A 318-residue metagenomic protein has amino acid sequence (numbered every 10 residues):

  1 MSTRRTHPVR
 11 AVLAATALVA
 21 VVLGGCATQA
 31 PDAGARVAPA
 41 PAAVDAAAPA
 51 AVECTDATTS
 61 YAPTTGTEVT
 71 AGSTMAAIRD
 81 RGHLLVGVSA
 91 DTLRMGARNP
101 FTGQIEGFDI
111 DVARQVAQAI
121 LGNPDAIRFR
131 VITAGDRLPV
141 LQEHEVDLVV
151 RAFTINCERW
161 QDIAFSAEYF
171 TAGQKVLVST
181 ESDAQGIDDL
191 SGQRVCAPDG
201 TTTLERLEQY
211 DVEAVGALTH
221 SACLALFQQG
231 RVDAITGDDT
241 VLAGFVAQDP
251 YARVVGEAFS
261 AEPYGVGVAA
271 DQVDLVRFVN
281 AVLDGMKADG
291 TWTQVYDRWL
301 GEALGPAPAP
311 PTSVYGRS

Functional and structural regions predicted by a protein language model:
V21-G25: C-terminal motif of bacterial Sec signal peptides marking the signal peptidase cleavage site
R36-V149: Extracytoplasmic small-molecule ligand-binding "clamshell" domains of the periplasmic binding protein/Venus flytrap
A40-V69, T201, V266-A303: Extended ligand-binding regions for polar small-molecule ligands
L85-V88, E106, I187-L204: Short loop->beta-strand "edge-of-pocket" segments that line small-molecule binding or catalytic clefts across diverse
V88-T92, V131-G135, H144-N156, T180 (+3 more regions): Beta->alpha turn/N-cap motifs
R114, Q118, D125-D189: Acidic, polar ligand-binding/catalytic clefts
D136, A152-Q161, Q228-Q229, D233-A261: A ligand-binding cleft/hinge motif common to bilobed small-molecule-binding domains
F170-V178, A243-V282, A303-S318: Periplasmic-binding protein-like
